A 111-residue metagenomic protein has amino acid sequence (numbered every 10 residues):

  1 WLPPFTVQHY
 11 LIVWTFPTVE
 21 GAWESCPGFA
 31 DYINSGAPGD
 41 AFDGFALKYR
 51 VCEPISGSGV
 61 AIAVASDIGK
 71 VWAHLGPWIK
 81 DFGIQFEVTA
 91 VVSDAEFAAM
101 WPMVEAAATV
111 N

Functional and structural regions predicted by a protein language model:
W1-N111: Conserved, structured core segments of small domains
